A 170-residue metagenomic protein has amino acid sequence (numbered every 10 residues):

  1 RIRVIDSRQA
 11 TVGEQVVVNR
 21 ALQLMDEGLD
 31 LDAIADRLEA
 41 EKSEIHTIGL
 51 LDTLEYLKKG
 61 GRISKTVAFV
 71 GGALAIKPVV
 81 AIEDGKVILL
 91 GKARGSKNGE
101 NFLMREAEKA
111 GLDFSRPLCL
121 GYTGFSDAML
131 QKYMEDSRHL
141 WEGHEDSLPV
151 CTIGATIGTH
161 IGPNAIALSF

Functional and structural regions predicted by a protein language model:
R1-R3, Q9-F170: Mixed-charge interfacial surface used for oligomerization/domain docking and macromolecular partner engagement
